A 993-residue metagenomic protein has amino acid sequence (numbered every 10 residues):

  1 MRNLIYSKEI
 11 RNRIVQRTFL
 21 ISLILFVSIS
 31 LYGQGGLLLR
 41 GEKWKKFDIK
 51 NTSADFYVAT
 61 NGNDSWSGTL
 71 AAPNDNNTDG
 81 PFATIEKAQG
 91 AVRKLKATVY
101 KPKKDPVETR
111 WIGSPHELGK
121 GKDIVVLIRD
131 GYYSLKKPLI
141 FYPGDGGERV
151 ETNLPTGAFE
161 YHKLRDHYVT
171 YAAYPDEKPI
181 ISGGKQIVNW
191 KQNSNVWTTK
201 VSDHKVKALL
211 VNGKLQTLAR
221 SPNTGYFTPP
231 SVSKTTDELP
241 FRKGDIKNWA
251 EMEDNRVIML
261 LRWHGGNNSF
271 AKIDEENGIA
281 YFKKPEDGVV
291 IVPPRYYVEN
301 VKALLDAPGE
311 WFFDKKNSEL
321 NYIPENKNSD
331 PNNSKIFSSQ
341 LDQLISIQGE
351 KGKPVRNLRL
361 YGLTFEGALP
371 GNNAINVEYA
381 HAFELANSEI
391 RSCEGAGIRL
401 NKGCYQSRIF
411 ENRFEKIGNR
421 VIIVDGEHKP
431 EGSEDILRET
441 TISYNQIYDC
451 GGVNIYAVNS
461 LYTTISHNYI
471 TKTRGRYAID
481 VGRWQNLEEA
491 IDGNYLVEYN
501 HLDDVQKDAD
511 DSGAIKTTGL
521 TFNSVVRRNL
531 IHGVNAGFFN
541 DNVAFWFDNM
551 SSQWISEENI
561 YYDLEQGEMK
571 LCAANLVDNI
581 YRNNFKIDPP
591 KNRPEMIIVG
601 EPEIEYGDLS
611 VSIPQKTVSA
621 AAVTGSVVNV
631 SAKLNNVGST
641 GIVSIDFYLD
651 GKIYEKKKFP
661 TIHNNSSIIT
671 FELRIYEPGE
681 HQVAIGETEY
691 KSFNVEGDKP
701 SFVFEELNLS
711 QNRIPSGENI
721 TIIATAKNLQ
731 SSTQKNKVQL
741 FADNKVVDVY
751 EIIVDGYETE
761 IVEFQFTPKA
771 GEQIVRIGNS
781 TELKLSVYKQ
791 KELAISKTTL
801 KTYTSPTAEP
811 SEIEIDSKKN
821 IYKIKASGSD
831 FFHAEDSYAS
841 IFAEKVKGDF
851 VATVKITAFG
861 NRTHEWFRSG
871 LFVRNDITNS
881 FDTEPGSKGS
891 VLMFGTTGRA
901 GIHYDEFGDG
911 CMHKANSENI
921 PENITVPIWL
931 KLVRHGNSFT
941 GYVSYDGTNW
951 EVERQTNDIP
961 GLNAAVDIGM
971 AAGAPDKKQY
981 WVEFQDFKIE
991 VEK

Functional and structural regions predicted by a protein language model:
G36-Y379, E384, E389-R391, R399 (+1 more regions): Extracellular polysaccharide-degrading/modifying enzymes targeting complex plant/algal/animal polysaccharides
N153, Q192-T198, S338-Q348, P370-N376 (+6 more regions): Extracellular beta-strand/beta-solenoid scaffold signature
N223, Q340, R528-L530, N535-D608: Extracellular beta-rich repeat passengers
R356-G367, H381-G395, Y405-N419, E431-G452 (+6 more regions): Right-handed parallel beta-helix
L634-G638, A726-Q730: Asparagine-centered strand-capping/turn motif at beta-strand->loop junctions
K652-P678, K745-A770: Intrinsically disordered, low-complexity Pro/Gly/Ser/Thr-rich segments with frequent PxxP/GP/PP motifs and embedded
I675-P700, K769-K789: Terminal connector regions
Y788-K993: Extracellular glycan-recognition regions
